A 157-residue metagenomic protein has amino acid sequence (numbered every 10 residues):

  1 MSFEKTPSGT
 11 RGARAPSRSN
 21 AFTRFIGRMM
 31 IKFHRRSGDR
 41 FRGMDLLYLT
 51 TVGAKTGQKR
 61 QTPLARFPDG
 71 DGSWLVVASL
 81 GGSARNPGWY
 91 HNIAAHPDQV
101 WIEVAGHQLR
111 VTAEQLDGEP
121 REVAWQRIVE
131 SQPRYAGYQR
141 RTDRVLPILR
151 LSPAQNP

Functional and structural regions predicted by a protein language model:
S2-D45, R140: Alpha-helical membrane-targeting segments
F41, T56-Q58, A94, D143: A generic structural micro-feature
M44-S79: Short beta-strand segments
L47, W74, V100, V111 (+1 more regions): A broad, low-specificity signal marking well-ordered, structured residues that form hydrophobic/aromatic
T50-A54, E103, S152: A generic structural motif
D69-G72, H107, N156: Short strand-connecting beta-turns/loops that link adjacent beta-strands
L80-R134, R141-V145: Short, structured beta-strand-loop surface elements
Y135-P157: Short, active-site-adjacent segments that bind or coordinate small-molecule cofactors and metal centers
